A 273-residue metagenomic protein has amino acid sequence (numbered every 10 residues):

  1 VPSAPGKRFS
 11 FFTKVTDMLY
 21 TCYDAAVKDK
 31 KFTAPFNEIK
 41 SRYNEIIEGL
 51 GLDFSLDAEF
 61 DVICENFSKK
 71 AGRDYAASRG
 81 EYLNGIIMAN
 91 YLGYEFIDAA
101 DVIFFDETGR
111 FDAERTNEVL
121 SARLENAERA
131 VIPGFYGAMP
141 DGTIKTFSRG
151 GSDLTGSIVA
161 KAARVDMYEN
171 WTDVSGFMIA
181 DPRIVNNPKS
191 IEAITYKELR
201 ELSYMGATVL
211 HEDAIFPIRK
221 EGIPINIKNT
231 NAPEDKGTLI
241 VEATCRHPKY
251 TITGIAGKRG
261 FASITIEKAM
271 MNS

Functional and structural regions predicted by a protein language model:
P2-I215: Nucleotide/pyrophosphate-binding catalytic subdomain
A4-G6, V174-G176, I225, N229-E234 (+2 more regions): Glycine-rich beta-alpha junction loops
D53-S55, L210-D213, P224-P233, I266: Flexible, glycine/charged-enriched surface loops at secondary-structure junctions
K236-S273: A conserved regulatory-domain signal marking ACT and ACT-like small-molecule sensing domains and adjacent regulatory
